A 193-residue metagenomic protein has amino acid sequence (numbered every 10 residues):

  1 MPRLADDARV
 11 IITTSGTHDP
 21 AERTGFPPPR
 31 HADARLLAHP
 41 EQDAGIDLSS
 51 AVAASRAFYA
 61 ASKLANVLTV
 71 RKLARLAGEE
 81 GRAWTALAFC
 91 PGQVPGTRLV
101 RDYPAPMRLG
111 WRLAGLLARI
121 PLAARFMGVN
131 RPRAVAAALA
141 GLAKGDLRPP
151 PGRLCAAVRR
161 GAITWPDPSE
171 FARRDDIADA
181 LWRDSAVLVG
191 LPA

Functional and structural regions predicted by a protein language model:
M1-D6, H18-A21, A74-R75: Amphipathic alpha-helical dimer-interface segment in Rossmann-like NAD(P)H-dependent oxidoreductases
A5-A8, G81: A structural signal for short coil/turn segments at secondary-structure junctions
R9-S15, Q42, T85-C90: Structural signature of the Rossmann-like NAD(P)-dependent dehydrogenase/reductase core
S15-P20, T24, L48, G92-Q93: Active-site segment of SDR-like NAD(P)-dependent oxidoreductases
G16-R23, P29-A32, R108, A118-R119: A sequence-level detector of short, solvent-exposed, charge-rich linear segments
E22-A65: Acidic/Ser/Thr-rich, low-complexity mid-to-C-terminal regulatory regions of eukaryotic proteins
D47-A193: NAD(P)H-dependent oxidoreductase Rossmann-fold/reductase module
